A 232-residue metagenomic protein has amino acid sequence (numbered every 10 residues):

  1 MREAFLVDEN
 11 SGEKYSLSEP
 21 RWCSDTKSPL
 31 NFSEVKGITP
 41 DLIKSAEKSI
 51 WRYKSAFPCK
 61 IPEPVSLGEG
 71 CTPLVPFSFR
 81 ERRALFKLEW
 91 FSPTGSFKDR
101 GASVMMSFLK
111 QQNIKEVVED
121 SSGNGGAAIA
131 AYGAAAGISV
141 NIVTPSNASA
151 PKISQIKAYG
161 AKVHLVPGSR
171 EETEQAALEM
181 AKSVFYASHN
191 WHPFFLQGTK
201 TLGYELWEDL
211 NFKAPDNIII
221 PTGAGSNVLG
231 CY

Functional and structural regions predicted by a protein language model:
M1-Y232: PLP-dependent amino-acid enzyme catalytic core
